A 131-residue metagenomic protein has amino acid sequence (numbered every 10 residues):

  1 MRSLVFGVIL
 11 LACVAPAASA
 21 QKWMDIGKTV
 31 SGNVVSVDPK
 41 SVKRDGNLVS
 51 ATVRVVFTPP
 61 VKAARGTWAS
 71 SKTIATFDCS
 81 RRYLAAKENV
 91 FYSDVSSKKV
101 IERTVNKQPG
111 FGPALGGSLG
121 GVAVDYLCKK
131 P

Functional and structural regions predicted by a protein language model:
L4-V14: Sec-dependent N-terminal signal peptides
A17-K72, D78-P131: N-terminal secretory-pathway/extracellular module detecting exported/lumenal segments and adjacent signal-anchor/first
